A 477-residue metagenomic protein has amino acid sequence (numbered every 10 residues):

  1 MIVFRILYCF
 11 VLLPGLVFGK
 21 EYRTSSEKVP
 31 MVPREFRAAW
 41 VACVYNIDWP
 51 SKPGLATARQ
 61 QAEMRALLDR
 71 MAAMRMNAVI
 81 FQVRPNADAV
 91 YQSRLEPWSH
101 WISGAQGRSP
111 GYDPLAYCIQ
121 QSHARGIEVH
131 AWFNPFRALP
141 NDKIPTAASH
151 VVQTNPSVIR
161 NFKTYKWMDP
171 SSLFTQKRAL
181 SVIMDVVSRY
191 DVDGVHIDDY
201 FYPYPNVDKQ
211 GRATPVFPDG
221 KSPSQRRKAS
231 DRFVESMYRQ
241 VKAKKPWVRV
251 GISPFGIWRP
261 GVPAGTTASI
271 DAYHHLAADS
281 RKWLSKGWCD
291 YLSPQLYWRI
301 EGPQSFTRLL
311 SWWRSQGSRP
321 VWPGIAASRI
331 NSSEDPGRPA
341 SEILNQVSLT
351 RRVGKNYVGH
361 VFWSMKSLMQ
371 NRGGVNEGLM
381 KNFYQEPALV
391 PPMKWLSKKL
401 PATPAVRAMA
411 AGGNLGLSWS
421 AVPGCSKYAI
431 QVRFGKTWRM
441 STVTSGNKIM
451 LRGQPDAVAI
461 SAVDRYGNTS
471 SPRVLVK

Functional and structural regions predicted by a protein language model:
S25, P33-A38, M76-A87, D113-I159 (+3 more regions): Glycine-rich, aromatic-flanked loop segments that form ligand/cofactor-binding clefts across common enzyme folds
R34, A42-A62, A131, F136-R189 (+1 more regions): Active-site-adjacent "subsite" loops/lids of carbohydrate-active enzymes
A62-D88, V192-D193: Catalytic domains of carbohydrate-active enzymes, especially glycoside hydrolases
A89-G104, R137-F162, Y200-K221, P263-D271: Aromatic- and acidic-residue-enriched segments that line the glycan-binding/catalytic groove of carbohydrate-active
F174-V182, S188-S318: Active-site neighborhood of glycoside hydrolase catalytic domains
S280-R281, S285-G302, G317-L396: Substrate-binding cleft of secreted/luminal carbohydrate-active enzymes
K381-P423, G467-K477: Pro/Thr/Ser/Gly-rich low-complexity, intrinsically disordered linker/stalk tracts
L451-T469: Beta-strand-rich modules
